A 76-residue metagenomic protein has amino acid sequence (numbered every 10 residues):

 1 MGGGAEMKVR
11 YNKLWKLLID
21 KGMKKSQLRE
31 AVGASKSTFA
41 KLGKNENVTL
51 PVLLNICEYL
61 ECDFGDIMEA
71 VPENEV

Functional and structural regions predicted by a protein language model:
M1-S26: A short, Lys/Arg-rich alpha-helix, primarily the initiator
L18, R29, G43, C57: The alpha-helix within a helix-turn-helix
G33-V48: Recognition helix of helix-turn-helix/homeodomain-like DNA-binding domains that insert into the DNA major groove
L42-G43, L60, V71: DNA major-groove recognition helix of helix-turn-helix
V52-D66: DNA major-groove recognition helix of helix-turn-helix/homeodomain DNA-binding modules
I67-V76: Short amphipathic recognition helices of helix-turn-helix/homeodomain-type DNA-binding modules
